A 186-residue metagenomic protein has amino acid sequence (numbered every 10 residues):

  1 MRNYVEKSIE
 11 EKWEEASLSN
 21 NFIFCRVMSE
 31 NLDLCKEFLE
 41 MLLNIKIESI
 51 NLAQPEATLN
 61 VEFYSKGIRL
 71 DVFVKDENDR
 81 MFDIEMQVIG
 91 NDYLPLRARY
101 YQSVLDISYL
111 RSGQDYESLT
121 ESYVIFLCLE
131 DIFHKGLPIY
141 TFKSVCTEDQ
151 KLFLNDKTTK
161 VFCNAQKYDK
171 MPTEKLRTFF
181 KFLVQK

Functional and structural regions predicted by a protein language model:
M1-K186: Elongated, amphipathic alpha-helical interaction scaffolds
